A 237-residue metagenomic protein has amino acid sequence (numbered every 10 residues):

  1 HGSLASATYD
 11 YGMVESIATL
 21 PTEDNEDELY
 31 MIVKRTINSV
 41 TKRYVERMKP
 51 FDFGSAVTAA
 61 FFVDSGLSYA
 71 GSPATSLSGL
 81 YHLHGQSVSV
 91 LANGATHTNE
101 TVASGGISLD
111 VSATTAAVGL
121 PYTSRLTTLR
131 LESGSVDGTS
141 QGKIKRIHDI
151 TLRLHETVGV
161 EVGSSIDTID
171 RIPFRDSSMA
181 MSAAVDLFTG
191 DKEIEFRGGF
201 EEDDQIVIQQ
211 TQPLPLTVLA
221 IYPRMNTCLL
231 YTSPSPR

Functional and structural regions predicted by a protein language model:
H1-M13, M48-A70, H97-E100: Trp- and S/T/G-rich repeat-edge/linker motifs of beta-rich repeat architectures
E15-E26: Structural signature of eukaryotic scaffold interfaces centered on beta-propeller domains
D27-K34: Short beta-strand elements that form the blades of beta-propeller/WD-repeat-like and other beta-sheet-rich scaffold
I37-P50: Structural motif
A103-T139, Q210-R224: Surface-exposed interaction regions enriched in Ser/Thr/Asp/Glu that occur as long low-complexity tracts or repetitive
V160-I169: Short, surface-exposed beta-strand/strand-loop-strand elements in extracellular ectodomains
M181-D204: Beta-sandwich interaction modules
Y231-R237: Conserved small/polar residues in nucleotide/adenosyl-binding loops
